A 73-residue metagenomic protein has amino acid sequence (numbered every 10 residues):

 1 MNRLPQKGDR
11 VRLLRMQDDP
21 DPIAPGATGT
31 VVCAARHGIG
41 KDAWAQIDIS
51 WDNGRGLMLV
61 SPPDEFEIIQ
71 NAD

Functional and structural regions predicted by a protein language model:
N2-A72: Basic/aromatic-rich interaction segments and small domains that mediate binding to polyanionic partners
